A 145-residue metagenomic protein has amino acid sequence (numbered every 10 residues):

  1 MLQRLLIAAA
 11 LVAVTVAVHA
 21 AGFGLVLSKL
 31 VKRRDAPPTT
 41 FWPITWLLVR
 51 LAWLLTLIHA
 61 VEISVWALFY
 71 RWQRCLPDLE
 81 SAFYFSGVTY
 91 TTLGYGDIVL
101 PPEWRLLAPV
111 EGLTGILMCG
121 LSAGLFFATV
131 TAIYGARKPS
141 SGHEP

Functional and structural regions predicted by a protein language model:
M1-A9: Feature marks short, highly hydrophobic, charge-poor N-terminal signal-anchor/signal peptide-like helices that anchor
M1-L2, T39-T45, D97-P101: Helix-boundary and loop/linker segments of multi-pass membrane transporters
A10-T15, H19, S81-T89, Y95-R137: Pore domain of cation channels
A20-F41: Membrane-interface helix-loop junction between the first two transmembrane segments
W42-V61: Interfacial helix-start motif at the membrane-water boundary
I58-F85: Outer-pore turret/helix-boundary of cation channels
G135-P145: Short, highly charged, low-complexity non-transmembrane loops/tails of multi-pass membrane proteins
